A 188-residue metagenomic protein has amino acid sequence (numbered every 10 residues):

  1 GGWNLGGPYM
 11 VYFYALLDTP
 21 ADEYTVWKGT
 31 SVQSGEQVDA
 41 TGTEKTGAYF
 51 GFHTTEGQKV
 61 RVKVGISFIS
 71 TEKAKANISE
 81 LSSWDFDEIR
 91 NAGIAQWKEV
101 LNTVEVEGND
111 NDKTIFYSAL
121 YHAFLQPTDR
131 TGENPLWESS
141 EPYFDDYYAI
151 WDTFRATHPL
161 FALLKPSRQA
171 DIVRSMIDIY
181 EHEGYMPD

Functional and structural regions predicted by a protein language model:
G1-Y147, D178: Beta-sandwich/jelly-roll carbohydrate-recognition scaffolds of carbohydrate-active enzymes
E44, W151-T153, L164: Short, glycine/acidic-rich beta->alpha junctions
A92, T114, W151, S167-D171: Generic alpha-helix structural propensity
I94, K98, T157, A170-V173: Extracytoplasmic/secreted envelope proteins and their assembly/folding machinery, especially bacterial periplasmic
H122, Q126, T157-P166: Well-ordered alpha-helical scaffold segments within catalytic/enzyme domains
W137-E138, R168-D188: Helix-terminus loop motifs that line ligand-binding clefts
D146-Y147, F154-L160: C-terminal substrate/ligand-recognition segments
